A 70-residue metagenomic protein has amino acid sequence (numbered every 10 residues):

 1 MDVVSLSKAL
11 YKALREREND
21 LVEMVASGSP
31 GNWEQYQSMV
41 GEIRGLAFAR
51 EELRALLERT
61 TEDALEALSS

Functional and structural regions predicted by a protein language model:
M1-G31: N-terminal acidic leader/helix
D20, R44, L65-L68: Intrinsically disordered, low-complexity regions of eukaryotic proteins
P30-T61: Short, charge-rich amphipathic interface segments used for partner binding and complex assembly
E58-S70: Short, charged, intrinsically disordered terminal tails
